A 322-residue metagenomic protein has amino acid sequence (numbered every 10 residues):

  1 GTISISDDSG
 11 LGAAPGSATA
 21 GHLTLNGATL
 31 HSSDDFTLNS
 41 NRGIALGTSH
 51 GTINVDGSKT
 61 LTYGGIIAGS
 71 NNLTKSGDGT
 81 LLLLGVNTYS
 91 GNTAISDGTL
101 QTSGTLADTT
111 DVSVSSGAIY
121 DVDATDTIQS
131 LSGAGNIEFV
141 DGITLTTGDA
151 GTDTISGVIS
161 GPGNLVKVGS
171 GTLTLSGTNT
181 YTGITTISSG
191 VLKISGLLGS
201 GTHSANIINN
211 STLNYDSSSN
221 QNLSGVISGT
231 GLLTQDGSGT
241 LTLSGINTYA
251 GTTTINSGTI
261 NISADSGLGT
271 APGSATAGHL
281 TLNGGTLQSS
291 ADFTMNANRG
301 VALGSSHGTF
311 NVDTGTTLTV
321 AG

Functional and structural regions predicted by a protein language model:
G1-L61, A68-L82, S90-D153, S160-T174 (+2 more regions): Beta-strand repeat architectures
